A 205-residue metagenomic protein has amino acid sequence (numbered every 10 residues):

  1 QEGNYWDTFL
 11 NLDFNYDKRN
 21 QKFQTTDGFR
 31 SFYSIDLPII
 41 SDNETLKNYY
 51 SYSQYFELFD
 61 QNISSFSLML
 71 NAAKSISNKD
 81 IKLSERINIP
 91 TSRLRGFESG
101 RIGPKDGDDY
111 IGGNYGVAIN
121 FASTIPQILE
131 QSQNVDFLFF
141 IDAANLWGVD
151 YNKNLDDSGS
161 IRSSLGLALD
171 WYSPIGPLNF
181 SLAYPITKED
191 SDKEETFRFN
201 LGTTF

Functional and structural regions predicted by a protein language model:
Q1-V135, F139-A143, W147-V149, S191 (+1 more regions): C-terminal outer-membrane beta-barrel translocator/porin domains of Gram-negative envelope proteins and their
N11, L169-G176, E194-F205: Outer-membrane beta-barrel "beta-signal"
Y110, N114, S158-R162, W171 (+1 more regions): Short amphipathic alpha-helix initiation/capping segments at coil-to-helix junctions
A143-L165: Outer-membrane beta-barrel transmembrane domain signature
R162-A183: A short, conserved beta-to-alpha structural element at the edge of catalytic cores that scaffolds binding
A183-E189: A short, acidic, flexible beta-alpha connecting loop/helix-capping segment that sits on the rim of active
